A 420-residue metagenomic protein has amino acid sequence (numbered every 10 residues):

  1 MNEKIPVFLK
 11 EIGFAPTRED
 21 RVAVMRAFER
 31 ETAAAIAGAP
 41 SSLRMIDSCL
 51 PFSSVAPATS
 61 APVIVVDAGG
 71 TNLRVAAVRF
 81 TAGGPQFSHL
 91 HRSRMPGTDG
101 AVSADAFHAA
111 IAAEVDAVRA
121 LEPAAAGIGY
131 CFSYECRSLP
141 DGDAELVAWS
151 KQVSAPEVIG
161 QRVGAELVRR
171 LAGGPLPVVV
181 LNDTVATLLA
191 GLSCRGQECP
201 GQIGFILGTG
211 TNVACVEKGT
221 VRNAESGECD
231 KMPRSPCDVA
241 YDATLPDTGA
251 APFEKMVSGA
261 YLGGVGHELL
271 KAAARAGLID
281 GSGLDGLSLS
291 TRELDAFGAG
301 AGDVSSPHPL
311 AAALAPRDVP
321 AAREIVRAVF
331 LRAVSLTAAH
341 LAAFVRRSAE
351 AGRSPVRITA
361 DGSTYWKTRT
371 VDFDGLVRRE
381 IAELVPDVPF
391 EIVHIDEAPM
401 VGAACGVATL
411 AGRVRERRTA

Functional and structural regions predicted by a protein language model:
M1-L90, R94, T98-A126, S193-C194 (+1 more regions): ATP-binding/phosphotransfer module of carbohydrate and carboxylate kinases, centering on a glycine-rich
A58, V66-R74, S133, T184-V185 (+3 more regions): A short acidic Gly-Thr/Ser loop motif
A58-S60, P123-A124, G174-P175, D183 (+3 more regions): Short, well-ordered loop/turn elements at secondary-structure boundaries
A61-D67, G127-G129, P177-V179, Q202-I206 (+4 more regions): Short glycine-aspartate micro-motif
A68, S154-I159, P177-A186, G204-L207 (+3 more regions): Active-site nucleophile and cofactor-binding loops and adjacent substrate-binding regions of central metabolic enzymes
L73, E135-L139, N212-A214, K231 (+1 more regions): Short, acidic Gly/Pro/Ser/Thr-rich loop/turn segments
P85-F87, S150-G160, A186-V265, K271: Glycine-rich phosphate-binding loop of actin/hexokinase-like ATP-binding domains
R92-A112, C131, C136-G196, G201-I203 (+3 more regions): Glycine-rich phosphate-binding loop and adjoining helix at the ATP-binding site of ATP-dependent phosphoryl-transfer
